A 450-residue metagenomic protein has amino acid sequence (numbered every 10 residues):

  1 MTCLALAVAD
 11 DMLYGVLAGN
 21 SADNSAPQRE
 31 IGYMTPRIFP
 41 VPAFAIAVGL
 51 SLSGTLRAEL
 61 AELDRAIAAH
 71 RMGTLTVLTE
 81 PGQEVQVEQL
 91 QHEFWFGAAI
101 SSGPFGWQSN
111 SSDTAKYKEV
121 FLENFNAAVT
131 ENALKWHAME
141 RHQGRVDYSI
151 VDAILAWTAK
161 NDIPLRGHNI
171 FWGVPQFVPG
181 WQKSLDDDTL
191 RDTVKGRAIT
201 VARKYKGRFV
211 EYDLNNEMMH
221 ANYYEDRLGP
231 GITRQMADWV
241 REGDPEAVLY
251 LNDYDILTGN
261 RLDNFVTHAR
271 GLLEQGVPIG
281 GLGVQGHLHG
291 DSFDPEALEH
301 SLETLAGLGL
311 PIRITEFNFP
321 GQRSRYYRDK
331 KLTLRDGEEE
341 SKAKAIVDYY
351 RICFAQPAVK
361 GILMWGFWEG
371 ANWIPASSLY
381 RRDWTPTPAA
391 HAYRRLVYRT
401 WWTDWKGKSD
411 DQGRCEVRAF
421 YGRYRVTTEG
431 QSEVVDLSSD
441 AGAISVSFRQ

Functional and structural regions predicted by a protein language model:
Y33-A43: Bacterial N-terminal signal peptides that target proteins for export
P42-S51: Bacterial N-terminal signal peptides
L56-W107, W136-M139, S184, L228-G231 (+3 more regions): Beta-strand-rich domain onsets/edges
F96-A98, N126-T130, L165-H168, V210 (+5 more regions): Hydrophobic faces of well-ordered beta-strands that scaffold small-molecule active sites in alpha/beta enzyme cores
S101-A115, E225-Y327: Noncatalytic carbohydrate-binding groove/subsite architecture in carbohydrate-active enzymes
K116-F125, D152-P164, A202-K206, V240-G243 (+3 more regions): Acidic (Asp/Glu)-rich catalytic clusters
A127-R141, I150-I256: Substrate-binding cleft and catalytic face of glycoside hydrolase catalytic domains, especially the flexible beta-alpha
K204, D213, M218-D226, T233-Q235 (+7 more regions): Aromatic-rich peripheral "rim/lid" segments of glycoside hydrolase catalytic domains that contact and position glycan
